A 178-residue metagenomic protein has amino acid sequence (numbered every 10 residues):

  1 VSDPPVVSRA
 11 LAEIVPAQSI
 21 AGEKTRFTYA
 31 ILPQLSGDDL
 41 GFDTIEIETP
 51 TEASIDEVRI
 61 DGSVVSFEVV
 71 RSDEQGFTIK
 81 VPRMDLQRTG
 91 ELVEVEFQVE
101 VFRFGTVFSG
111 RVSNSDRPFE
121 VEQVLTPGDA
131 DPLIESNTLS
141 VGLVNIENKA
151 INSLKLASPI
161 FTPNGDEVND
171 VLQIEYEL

Functional and structural regions predicted by a protein language model:
V1-A12, S109-E147: Extracellular/luminal low-complexity Ser/Thr/Pro-rich, glycosylation-prone repeat/linker regions
S2-F42, N137, L143-N145: Serine/threonine-rich, low-complexity linker/repeat segments that form flexible spacers/stalks
I20, D38, S72, L86-G90 (+2 more regions): Surface-exposed coil/turn segments at beta-strand junctions on protein surfaces, enriched
F27-Q34, I47-T49, L172-L178: Aromatic/hydrophobic beta-strand junction motif of beta-rich domains
Q34-G41, T51-E57, L178: A short beta-turn/strand-edge loop motif at beta-sheet boundaries
T44, E48-L86: A surface/secretory-pathway sequence property marking extracellular, secreted, or lumenal proteins enriched
R71-Q75, T89-E91, V95, L143-L178: Short loop/turn motifs at secondary-structure boundaries
T78-S113: Low-complexity, intrinsically disordered segments enriched in Ser/Thr together with acidic residues
